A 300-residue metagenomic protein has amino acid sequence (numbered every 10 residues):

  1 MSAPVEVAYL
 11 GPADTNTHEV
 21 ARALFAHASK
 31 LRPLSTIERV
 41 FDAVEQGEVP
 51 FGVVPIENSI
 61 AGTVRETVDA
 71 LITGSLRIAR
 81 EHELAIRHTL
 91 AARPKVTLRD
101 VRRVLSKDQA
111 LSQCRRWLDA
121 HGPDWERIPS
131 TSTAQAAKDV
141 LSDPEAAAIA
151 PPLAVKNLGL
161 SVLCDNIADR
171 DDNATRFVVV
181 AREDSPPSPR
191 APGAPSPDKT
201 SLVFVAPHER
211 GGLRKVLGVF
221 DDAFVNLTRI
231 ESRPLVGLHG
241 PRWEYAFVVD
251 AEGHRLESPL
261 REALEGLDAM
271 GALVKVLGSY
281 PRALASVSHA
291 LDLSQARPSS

Functional and structural regions predicted by a protein language model:
M1-S300: Domain-level signature for soluble enzymes in the chorismate/prephenate branch of the shikimate pathway
